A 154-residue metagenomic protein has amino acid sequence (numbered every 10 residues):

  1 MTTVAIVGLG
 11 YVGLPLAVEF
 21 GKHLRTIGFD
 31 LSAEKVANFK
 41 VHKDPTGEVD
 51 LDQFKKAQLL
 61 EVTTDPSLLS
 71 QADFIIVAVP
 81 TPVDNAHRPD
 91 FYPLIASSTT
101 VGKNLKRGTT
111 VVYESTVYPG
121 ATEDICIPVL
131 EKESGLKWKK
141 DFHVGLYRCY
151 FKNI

Functional and structural regions predicted by a protein language model:
M1-K43: NAD(P)+-binding Rossmann beta1-loop-alpha1 motif at the extreme N-terminus of oxidoreductases
G21, S70, L105-K106: Short conserved AdoMet
R25, L59-E61, K137, H143: Conserved beta-strand segments of alpha/beta enzyme cores
F29, T63-D65, D141, G145-Y147: Conserved beta-strand termini and adjacent loop/short-helix elements that scaffold enzyme active sites in alpha/beta
K43-E61: N-terminal glycine-rich dinucleotide-binding loop that anchors FAD/FMN and/or NAD(P) in oxidoreductases
Q58-A72: Short acidic low-complexity segments
I75-V77, Y113: Redox-cofactor binding/interface segments in oxidoreductases and associated redox assembly factors
V83-Y150: Rossmann-like NAD(P)(H) cofactor-binding subdomain of soluble oxidoreductases
